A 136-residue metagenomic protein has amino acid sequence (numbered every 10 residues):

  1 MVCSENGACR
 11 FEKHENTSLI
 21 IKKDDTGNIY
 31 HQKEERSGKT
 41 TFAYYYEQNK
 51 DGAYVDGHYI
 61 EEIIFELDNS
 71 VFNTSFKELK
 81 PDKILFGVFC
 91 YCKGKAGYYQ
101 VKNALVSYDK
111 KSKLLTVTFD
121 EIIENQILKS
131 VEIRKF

Functional and structural regions predicted by a protein language model:
S4-S107: Surface-exposed helix/loop patches within compact recognition domains
L67, K102, L114, T118-F136: Edge beta-strand at a domain terminus
